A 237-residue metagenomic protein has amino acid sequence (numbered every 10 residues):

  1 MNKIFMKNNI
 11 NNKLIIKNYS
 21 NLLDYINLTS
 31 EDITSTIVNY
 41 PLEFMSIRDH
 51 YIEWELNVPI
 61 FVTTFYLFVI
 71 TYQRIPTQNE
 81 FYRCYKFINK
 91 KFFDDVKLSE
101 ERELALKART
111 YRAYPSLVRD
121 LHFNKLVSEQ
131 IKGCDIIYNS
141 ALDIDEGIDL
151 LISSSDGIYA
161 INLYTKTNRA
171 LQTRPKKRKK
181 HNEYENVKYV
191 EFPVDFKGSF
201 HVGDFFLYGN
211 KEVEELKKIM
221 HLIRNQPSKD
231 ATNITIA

Functional and structural regions predicted by a protein language model:
M1-K90: Nuclease-adjacent, charged terminal/linker segments that flank catalytic cores
D95-V96: Disulfide-rich extracellular domains of secreted proteins
E103-L121, D143: A short, highly charged nucleic-acid-interacting micro-segment common to nuclease and nuclease-linked defense proteins
H122-I148, S153: A short acidic/basic microdomain associated with nuclease active sites
I152-A160: Active-site beta-strand-loop-beta-strand hairpin of nuclease catalytic cores that positions key catalytic residues
L163-P227: Catalytic cores of nucleic-acid endonucleases
N225-A237: Non-catalytic C-terminal interaction segments of nucleic acid-processing enzymes
